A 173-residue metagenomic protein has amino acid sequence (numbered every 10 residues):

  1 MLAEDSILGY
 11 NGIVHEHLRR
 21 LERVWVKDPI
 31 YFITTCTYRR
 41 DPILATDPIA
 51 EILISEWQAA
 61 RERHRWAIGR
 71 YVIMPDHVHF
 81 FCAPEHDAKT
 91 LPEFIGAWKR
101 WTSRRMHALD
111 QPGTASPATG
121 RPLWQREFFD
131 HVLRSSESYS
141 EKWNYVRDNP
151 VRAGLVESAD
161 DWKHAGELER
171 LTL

Functional and structural regions predicted by a protein language model:
M1-L173: Short catalytic/metal-binding and nucleic-acid-binding patches
